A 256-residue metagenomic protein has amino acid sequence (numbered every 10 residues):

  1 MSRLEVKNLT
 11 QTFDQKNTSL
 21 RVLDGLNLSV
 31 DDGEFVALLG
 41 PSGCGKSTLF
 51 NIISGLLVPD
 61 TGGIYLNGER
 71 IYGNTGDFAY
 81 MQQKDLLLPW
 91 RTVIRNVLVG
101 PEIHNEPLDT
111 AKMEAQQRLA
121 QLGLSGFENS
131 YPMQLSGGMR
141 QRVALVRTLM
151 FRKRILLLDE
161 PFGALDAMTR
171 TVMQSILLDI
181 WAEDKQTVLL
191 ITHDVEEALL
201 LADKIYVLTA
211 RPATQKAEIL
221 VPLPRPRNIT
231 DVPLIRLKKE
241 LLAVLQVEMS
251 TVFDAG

Functional and structural regions predicted by a protein language model:
L39-P41: The feature captures the beta-strand-to-loop junction immediately N-terminal to the Walker
S54: Helix-to-loop junction immediately C-terminal to a conserved catalytic motif
G62-N74: Conserved ABC transporter NBD signature motif
I94-E102, K112, Q116, L220: Short helical segment in ABC ATPase nucleotide-binding domains corresponding to the A-loop/adjacent helical element
D109-F127: Conserved ABC ATPase "signature" region
Y131-L135, M139: Conserved ABC ATPase signature
L145: Hydrophobic anchor residue at the start of the ABC signature
M150-R154: A short, proline-enriched helix->beta-strand linker immediately N-terminal to the Walker B motif in ABC-type P-loop
